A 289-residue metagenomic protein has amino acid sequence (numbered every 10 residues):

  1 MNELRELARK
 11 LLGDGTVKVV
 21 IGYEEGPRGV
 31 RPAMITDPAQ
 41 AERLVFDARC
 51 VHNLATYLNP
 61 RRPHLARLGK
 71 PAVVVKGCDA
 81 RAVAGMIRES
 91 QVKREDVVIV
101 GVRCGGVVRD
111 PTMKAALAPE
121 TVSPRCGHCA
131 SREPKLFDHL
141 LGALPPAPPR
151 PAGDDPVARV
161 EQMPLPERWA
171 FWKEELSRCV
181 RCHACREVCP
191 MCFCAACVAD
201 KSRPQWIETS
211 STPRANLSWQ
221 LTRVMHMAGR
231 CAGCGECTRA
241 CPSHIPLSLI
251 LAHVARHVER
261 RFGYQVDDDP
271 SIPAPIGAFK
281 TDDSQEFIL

Functional and structural regions predicted by a protein language model:
M1-W172, P190: Iron-sulfur-associated redox domains of electron-transfer enzymes in respiratory and anaerobic energy metabolism
V73-K76, C179, A240: Active-site-adjacent beta-strand anchor residues
D79, C185, C237: A generic "binding-loop/recognition-motif" signal
I87-S90, C179, H257: Alpha-helix boundary/capping residues
C129, C182, C234: Short Cys/His-rich metal-coordination motifs, predominantly Zn2+-binding knuckles/fingers
P151-S177, M191-L289: Ferredoxin-type iron-sulfur electron-transfer modules in oxidoreductases and energy-metabolism complexes
C182-P190: Oxyanion-binding "anion nests"
